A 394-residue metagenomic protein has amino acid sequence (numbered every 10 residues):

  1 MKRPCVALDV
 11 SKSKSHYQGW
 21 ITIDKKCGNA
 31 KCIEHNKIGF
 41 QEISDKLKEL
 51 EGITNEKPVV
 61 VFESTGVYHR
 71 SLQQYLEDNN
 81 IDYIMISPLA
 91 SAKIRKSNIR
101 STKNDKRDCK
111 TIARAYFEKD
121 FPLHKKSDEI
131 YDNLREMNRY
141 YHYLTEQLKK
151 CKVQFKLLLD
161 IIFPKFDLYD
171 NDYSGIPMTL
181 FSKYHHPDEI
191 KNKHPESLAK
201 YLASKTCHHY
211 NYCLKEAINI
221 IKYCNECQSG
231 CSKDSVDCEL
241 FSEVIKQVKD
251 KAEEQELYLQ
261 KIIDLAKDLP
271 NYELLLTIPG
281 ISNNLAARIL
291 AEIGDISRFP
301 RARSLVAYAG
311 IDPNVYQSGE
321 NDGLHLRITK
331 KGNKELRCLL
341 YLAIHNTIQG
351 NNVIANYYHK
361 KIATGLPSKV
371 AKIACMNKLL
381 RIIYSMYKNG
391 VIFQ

Functional and structural regions predicted by a protein language model:
M1-Q394: A detector of single, family-specific signature residues that are central to catalytic or substrate-handling motifs
